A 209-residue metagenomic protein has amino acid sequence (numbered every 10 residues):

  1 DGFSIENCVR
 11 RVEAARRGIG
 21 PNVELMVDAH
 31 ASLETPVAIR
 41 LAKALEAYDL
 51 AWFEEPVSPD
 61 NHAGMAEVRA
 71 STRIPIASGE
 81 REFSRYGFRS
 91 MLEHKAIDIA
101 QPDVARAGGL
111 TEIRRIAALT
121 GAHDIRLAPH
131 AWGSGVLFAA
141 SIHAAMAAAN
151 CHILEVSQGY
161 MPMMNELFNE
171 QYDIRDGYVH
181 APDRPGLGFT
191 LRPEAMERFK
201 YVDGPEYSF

Functional and structural regions predicted by a protein language model:
D1-T72: Metal-dependent enolase-superfamily TIM-barrel catalytic cores that perform enediolate-based chemistry
F3, P21, G109-L110, Y178 (+1 more regions): Intrinsically disordered, low-complexity regions
K43, D49, S58-Y178, P182-P185: Shared catalytic-loop signature of beta/alpha-barrel
F168-F209: C-terminal extensions of enzymes
